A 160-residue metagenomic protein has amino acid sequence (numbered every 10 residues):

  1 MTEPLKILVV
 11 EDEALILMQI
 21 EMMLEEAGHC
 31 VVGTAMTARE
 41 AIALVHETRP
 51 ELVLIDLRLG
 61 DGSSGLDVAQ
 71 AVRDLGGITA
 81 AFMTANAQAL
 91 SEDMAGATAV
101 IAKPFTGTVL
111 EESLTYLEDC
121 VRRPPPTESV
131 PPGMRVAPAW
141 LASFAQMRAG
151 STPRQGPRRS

Functional and structural regions predicted by a protein language model:
E11: Conserved acidic carboxylate
A14-G33: Two-component/phosphorelay signaling modules centered on CheY-like receiver
E21, T34-L52: Acidic, metal-coordinating helix/loop segments flanking the phosphotransfer/catalytic sites of two-component signaling
D56-L57: Active-site residues of response regulator receiver
S63-I78: Short amphipathic alpha-helix used as the core "switch/output" element in two-component signaling
M83-T84: Hydrophobic/aromatic residues positioned on beta-strands within the core alpha/beta folds
K103: A Lys-centered signature of the CheY-like receiver
E112-T115, D119-S160: CheY-like receiver
